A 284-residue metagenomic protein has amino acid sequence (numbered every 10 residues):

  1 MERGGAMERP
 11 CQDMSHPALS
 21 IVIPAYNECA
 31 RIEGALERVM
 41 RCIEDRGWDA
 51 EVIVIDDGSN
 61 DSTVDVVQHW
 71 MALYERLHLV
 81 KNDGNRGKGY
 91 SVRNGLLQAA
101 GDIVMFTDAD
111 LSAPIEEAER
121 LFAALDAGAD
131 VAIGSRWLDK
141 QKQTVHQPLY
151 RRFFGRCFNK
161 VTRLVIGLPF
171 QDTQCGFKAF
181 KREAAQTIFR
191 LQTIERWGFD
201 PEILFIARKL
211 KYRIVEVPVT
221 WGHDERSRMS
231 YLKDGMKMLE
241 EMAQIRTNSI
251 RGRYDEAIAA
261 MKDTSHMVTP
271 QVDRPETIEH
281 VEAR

Functional and structural regions predicted by a protein language model:
E2-A18, G167-L168, L191-R284: Hydrophobic helical membrane-anchoring modules
E2-R41, G47-W48: N-proximal low-complexity "stem/linker" segments adjacent to membrane-targeting elements
E28-R31, S59, K88, P114: Donor nucleotide-sugar binding loop of glycosyltransferases
A35, T63, V92, E116-A118 (+1 more regions): Acidic donor-diphosphate engagement hotspot in glycosyltransferases and nucleotidyltransferases that stabilizes
A50-I53, V64-Q98: Conserved donor nucleotide-binding strand/loop of the catalytic core
D56-V64, L111: A conserved acidic beta->alpha catalytic loop
V80-Q98, I103, I115-W197, D224-K233 (+1 more regions): Acceptor/aglycone-binding surface of glycosyltransferases and processive sugar-polymer synthases
